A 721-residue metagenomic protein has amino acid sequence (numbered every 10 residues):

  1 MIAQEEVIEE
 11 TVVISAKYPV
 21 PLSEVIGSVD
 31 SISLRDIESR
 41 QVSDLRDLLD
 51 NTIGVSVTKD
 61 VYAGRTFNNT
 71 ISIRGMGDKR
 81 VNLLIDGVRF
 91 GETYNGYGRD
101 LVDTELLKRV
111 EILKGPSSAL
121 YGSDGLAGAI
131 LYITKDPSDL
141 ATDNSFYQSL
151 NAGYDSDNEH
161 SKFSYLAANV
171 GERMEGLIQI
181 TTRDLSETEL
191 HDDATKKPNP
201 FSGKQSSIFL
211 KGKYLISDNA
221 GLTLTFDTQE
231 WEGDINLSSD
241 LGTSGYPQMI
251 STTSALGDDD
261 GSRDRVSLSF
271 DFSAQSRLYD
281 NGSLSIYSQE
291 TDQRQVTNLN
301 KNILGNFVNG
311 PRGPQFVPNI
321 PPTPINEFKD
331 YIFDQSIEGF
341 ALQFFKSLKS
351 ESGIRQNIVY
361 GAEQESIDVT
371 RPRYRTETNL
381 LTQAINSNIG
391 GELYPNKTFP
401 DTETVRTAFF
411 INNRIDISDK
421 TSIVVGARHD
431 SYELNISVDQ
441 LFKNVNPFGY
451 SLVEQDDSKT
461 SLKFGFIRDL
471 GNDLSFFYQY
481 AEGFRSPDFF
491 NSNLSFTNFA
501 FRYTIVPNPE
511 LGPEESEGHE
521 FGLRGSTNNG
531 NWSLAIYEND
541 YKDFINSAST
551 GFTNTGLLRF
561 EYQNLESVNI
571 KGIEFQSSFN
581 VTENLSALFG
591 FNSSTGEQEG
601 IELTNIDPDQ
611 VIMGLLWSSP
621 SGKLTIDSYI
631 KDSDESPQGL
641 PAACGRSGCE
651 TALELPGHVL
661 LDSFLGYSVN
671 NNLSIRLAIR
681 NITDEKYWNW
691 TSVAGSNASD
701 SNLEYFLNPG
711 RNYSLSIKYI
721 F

Functional and structural regions predicted by a protein language model:
E10, T188, F484, Y537-K542 (+3 more regions): C-terminal beta-signal and adjacent terminal beta-strands/loops of Gram-negative outer-membrane beta-barrel proteins
R46, D50-R89, K108: Extracytoplasmic beta-strand/coil segments of soluble accessory domains associated with Gram-negative outer-membrane
V88-P116, L558: Short acidic/polar hinge/loop motifs at secondary-structure boundaries that mediate gating or recognition
T104-S149, I720: A beta-strand signature from Gram-negative outer-membrane beta-barrel systems, especially the internal plug domain
Y154-D184, T195-N236, D260-V266, F270-S273 (+2 more regions): Transmembrane beta-barrel wall of Gram-negative outer-membrane proteins
L215, N219-T223, D227-Q229, G261-L441 (+5 more regions): Face-selective signature of the C-terminal outer-membrane beta-barrel domain
Q248-Q275, T398-T404, L452-S461, G465 (+8 more regions): Outer-membrane beta-barrel signature, preferentially recognizing the C-terminal barrel domain of Gram-negative
S418-I423, N531-K542, T550-A643, T683 (+1 more regions): Gram-negative outer-membrane beta-barrel transporters
